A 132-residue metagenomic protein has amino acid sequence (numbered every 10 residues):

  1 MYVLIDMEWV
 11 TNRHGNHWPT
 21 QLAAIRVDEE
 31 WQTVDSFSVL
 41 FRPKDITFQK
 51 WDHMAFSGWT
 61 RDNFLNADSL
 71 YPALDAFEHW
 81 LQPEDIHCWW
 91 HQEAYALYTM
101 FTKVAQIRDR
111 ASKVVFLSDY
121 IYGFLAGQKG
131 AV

Functional and structural regions predicted by a protein language model:
M1-V3, M7-Y95: Conserved non-catalytic scaffold segment of RNase H-like nuclease domains
D52, L97-M100, F124-G127: Short, conserved acidic/polar surface loops in the N-terminal third of protein domains
M54, F101-T102, V132: Hydrophobic alpha-helix position signal
Q92-V115: Substrate-recognition/cap helix-loop segment adjacent to the acidic, metal-dependent catalytic center of Asp-based
K113-A131: Short alpha-helix plus adjacent loop in nuclease-associated cores
